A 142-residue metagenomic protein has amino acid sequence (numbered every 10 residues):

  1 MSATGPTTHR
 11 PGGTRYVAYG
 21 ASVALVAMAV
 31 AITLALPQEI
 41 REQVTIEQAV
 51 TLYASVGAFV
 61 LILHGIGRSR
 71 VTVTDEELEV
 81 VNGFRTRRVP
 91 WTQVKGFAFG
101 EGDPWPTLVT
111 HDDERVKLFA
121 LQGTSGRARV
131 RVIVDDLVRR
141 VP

Functional and structural regions predicted by a protein language model:
M1-V44: N-terminal membrane-targeting/pre-transmembrane regions
S22-A24, Y53, G57: Alpha-helical transmembrane spans of integral membrane proteins, capturing the lipid-embedded, hydrophobic core of TM
Q43-A54: Hydrophobic alpha-helical transmembrane segments
S55-W91: Conserved beta-hairpin
V71, P106, V116: A broad, low-specificity signal marking well-ordered, structured residues that form hydrophobic/aromatic
F84-T107, D112: C-terminal halves and exits of single transmembrane alpha-helices
T110-P142: A membrane-cytosol interface segment of integral membrane proteins
